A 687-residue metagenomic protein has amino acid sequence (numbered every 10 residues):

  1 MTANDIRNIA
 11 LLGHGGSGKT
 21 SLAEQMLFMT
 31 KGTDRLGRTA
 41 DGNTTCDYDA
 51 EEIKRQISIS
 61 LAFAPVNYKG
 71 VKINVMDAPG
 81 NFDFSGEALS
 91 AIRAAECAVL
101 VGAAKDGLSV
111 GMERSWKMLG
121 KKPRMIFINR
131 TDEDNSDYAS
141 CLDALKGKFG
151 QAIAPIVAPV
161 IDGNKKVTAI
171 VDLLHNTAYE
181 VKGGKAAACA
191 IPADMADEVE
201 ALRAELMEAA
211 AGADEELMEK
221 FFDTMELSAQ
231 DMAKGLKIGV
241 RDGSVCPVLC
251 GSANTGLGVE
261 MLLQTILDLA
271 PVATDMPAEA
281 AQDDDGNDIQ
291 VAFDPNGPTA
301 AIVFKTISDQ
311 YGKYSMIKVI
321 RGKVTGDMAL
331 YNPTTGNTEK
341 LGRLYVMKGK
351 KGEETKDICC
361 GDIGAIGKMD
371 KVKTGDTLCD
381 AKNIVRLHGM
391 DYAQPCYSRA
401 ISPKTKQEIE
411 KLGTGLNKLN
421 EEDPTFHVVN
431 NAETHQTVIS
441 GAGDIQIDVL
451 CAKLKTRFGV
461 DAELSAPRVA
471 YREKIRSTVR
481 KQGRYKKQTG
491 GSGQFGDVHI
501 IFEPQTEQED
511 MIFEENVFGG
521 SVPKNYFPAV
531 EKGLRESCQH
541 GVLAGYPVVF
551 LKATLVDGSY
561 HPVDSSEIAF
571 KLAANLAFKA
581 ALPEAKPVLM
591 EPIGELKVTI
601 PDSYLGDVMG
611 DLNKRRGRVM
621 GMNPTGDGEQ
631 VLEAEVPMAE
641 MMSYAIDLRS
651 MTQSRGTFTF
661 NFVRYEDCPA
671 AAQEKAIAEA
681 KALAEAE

Functional and structural regions predicted by a protein language model:
M1-E687: Structural and coupling elements of P-loop NTPases
